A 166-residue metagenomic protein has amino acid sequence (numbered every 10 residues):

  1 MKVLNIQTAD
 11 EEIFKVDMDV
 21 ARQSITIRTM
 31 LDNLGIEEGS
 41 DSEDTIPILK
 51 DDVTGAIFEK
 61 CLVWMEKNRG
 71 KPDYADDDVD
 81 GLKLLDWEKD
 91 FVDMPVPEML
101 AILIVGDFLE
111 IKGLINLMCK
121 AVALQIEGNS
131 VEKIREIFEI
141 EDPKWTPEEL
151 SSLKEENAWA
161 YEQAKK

Functional and structural regions predicted by a protein language model:
M1-K112: Canonical BTB/POZ domain core
D73-K166: BTB/POZ-protein C-terminal extensions
